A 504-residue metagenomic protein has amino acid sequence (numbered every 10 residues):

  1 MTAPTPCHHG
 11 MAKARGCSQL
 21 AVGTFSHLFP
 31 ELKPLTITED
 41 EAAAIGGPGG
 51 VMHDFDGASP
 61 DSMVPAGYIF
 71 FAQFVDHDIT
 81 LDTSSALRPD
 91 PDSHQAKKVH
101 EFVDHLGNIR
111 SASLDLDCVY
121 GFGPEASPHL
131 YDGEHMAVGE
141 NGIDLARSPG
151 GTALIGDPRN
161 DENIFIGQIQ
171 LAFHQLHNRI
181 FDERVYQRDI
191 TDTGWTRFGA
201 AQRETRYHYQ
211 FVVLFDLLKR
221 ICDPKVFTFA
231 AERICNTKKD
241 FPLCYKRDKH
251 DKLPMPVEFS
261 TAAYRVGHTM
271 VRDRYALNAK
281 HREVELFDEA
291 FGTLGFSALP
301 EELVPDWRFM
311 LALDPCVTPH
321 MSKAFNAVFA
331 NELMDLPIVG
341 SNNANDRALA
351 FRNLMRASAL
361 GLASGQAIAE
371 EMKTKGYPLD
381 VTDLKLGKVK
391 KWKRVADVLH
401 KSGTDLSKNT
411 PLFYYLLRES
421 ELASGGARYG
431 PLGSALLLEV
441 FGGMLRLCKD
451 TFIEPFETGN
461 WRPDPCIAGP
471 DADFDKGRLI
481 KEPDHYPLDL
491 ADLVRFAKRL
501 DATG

Functional and structural regions predicted by a protein language model:
M1-R159, N163-I164, D182-G504: Terminal regions of secretory-pathway proteins
H177: Short acidic, glycine-rich surface-loop motifs adjacent to enzyme active sites
